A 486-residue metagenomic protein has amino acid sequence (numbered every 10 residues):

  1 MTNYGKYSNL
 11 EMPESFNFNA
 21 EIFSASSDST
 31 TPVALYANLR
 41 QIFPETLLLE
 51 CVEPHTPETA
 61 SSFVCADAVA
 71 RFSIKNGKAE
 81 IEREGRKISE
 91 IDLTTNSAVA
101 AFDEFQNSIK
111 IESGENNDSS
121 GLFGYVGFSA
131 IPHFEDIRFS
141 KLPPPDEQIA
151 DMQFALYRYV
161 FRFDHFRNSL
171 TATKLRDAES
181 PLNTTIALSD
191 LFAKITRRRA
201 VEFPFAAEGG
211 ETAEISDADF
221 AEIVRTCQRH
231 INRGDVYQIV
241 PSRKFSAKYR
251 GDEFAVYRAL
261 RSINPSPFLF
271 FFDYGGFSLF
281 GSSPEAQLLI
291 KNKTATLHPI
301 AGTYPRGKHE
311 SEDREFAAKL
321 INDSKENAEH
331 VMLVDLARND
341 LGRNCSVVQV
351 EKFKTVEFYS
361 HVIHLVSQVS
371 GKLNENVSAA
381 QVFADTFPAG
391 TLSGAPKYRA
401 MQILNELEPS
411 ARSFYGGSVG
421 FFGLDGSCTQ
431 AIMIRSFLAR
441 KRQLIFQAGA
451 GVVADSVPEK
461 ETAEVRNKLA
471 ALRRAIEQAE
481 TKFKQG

Functional and structural regions predicted by a protein language model:
T2-G486: Extended alpha-helical targeting/anchoring segments, especially N-terminal organellar/secretory targeting helices
